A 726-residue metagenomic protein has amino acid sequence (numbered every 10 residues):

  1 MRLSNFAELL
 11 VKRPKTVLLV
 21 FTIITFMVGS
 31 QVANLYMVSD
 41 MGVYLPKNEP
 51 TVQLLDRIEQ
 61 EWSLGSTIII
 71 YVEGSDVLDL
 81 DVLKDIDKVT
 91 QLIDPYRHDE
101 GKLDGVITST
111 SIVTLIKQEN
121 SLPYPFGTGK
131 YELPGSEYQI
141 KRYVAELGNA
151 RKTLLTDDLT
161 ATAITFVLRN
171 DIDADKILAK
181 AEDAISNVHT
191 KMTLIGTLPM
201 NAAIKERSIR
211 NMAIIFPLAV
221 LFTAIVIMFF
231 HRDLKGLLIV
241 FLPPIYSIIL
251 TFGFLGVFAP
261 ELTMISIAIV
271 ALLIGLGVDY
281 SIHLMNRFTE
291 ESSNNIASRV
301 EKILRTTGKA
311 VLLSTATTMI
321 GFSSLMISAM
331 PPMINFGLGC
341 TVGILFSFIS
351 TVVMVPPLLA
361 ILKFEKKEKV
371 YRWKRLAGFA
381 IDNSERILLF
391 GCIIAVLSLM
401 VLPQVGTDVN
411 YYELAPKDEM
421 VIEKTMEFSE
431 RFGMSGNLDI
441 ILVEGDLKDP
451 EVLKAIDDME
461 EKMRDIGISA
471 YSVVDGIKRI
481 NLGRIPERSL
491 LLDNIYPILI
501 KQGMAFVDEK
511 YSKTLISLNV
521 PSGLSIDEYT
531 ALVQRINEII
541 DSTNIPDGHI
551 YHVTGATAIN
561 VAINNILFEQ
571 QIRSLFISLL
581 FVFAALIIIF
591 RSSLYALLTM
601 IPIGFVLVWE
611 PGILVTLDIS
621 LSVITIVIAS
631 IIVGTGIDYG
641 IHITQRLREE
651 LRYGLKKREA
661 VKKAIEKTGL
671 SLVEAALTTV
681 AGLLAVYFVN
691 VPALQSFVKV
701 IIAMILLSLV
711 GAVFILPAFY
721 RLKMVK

Functional and structural regions predicted by a protein language model:
M1-V226, F230-K235, K367-I572: Feature of extramembrane
M1-V43, G129-K130, A145, N149 (+2 more regions): Membrane-embedded transmembrane helical bundles of large multi-pass transporters/channels
